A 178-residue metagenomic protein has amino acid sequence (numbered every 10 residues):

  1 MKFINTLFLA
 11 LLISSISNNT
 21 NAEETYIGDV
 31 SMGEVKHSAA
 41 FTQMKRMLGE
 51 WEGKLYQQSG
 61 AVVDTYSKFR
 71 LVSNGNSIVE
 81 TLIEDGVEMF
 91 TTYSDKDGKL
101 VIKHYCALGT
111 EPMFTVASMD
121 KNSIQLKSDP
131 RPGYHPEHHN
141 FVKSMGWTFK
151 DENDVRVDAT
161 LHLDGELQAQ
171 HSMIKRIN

Functional and structural regions predicted by a protein language model:
M1-N5: Positively charged n-region of N-terminal signal peptides that target proteins for export
L7-S15: Bacterial N-terminal signal peptides
T20-A22: Boundary at the C-terminal end of the N-terminal hydrophobic targeting segment
E24-Y26, G33, E152-N178: Edge beta-strand at a domain terminus
I27, E34-H37, G53-P136: Central antiparallel beta-sheet cores of small beta-barrel/beta-sandwich binding domains
V35-E50: N-terminal helix-cap/turn-to-beta initiation motif at the start of protein domains
S73, D120, F149-N153, N178: Residue-level recognition of beta-strand termini and adjacent short loop/turns
N140-S144: Asp-box/WD-like beta-propeller blade repeats and closely related beta-sheet repeat scaffolds
